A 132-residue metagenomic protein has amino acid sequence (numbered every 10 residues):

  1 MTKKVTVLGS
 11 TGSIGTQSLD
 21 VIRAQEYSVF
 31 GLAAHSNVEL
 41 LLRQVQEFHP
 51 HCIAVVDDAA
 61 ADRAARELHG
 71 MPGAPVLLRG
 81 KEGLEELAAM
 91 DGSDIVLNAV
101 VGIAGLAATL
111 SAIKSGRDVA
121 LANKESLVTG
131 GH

Functional and structural regions predicted by a protein language model:
M1-I103: N-terminal glycine-/serine-/threonine-rich beta1-alpha1-beta2 phosphate-ribose binding loop of Rossmann-like
V56-D57, A122-K124: Short beta->alpha connector loops at strand-helix junctions that form conserved, small/polar/Pro-enriched
A64, I103-S115, K124-H132: Rossmann-fold NAD(P)-binding glycine/threonine-rich loop
D118-V119: A short hydrophobic/small-residue beta-strand
